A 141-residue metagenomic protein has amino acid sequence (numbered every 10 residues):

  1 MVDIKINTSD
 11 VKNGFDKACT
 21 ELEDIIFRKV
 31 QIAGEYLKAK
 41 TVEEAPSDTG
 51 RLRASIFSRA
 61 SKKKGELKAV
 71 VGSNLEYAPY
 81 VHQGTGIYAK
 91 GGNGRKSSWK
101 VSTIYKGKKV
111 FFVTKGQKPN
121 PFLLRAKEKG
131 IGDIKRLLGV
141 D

Functional and structural regions predicted by a protein language model:
M1-A78, Y88-D141: Short, Lys/Arg-rich flexible segments
V81-T85: Short conserved micro-motifs at the rims of enzyme active sites and ligand-binding pockets
